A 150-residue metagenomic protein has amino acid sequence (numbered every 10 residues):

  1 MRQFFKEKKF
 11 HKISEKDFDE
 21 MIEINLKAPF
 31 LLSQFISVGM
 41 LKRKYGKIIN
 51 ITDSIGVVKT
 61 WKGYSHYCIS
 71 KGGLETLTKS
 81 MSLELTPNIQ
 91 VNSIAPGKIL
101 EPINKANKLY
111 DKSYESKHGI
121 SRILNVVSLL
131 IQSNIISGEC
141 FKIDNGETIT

Functional and structural regions predicted by a protein language model:
R2-F5, K47-G73, T78-K79, L83-T86: Catalytic loop of short-chain dehydrogenase/reductase
K6-F10, D17-D19: Substrate-binding pocket helix/loop in short-chain dehydrogenase/reductase
S33-Q34, K79: A short, exposed helix-loop element centered on a Lys and neighboring polar residues
Y45, G119-I143, T148: C-terminal substrate-recognition "lid" of short-chain dehydrogenase/reductases
V57, A95-A106: Short, flexible catalytic-loop segment of classical short-chain dehydrogenase/reductase
T86-Q90, I136-E139: Short, small/polar-rich loop/turn modules that mediate ligand/substrate recognition or access, typified
Q90-L100, K142-D144: Conserved SDR Rossmann-fold cofactor-binding beta-strand/turn motif
